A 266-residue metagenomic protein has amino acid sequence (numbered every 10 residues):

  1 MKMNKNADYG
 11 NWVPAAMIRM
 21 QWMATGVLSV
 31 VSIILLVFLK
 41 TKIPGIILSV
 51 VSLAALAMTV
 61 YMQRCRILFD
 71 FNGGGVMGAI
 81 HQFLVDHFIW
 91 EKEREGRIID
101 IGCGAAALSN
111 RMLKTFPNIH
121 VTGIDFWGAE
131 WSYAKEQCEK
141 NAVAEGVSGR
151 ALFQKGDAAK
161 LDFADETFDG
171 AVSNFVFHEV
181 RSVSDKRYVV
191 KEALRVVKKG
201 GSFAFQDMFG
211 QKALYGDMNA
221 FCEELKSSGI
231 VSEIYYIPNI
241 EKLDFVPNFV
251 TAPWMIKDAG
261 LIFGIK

Functional and structural regions predicted by a protein language model:
V13-M23, M58-H87: Class I SAM-dependent methyltransferase Rossmann-like catalytic core, especially the SAM/SAH-binding loop
R94-G104, T122: Conserved class I S-adenosyl-L-methionine
A105-P117: Conserved SAM-binding loop of SAM-dependent methyltransferases across substrates and taxa, primarily the Class I
G146-A158: Conserved SAM-binding strand-loop segment of SAM-dependent methyltransferases
A159-A171: A short acidic, Gly/Pro-enriched loop at the edge of an enzyme's catalytic core that lines a small-molecule cofactor
K186-K199: A short glycine-rich, Lys/Arg-flanked "PGG" loop and its adjoining helix->strand segment in the class I
G200-D207: Conserved beta-strand signature within the Rossmann-like core of class I S-adenosyl-L-methionine
V231-K266: Class I S-adenosyl-L-methionine
